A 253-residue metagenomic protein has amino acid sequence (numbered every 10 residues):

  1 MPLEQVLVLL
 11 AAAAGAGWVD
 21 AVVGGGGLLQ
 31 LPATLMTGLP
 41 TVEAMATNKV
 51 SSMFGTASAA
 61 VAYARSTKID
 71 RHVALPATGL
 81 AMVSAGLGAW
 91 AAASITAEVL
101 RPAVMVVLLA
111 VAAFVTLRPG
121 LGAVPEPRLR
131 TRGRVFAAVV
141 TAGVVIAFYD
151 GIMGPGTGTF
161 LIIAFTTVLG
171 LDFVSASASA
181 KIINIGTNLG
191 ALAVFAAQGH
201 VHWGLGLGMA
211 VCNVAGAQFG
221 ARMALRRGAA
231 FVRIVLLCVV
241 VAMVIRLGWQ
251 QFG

Functional and structural regions predicted by a protein language model:
M1-P40, E126-S177: Selected transmembrane alpha-helices and immediately adjacent juxtamembrane segments of polytopic inner-membrane
L10, A14, W18, K49 (+9 more regions): Residue-level signature of the transmembrane alpha-helical core of multi-pass small-molecule transporters
A12-A16, V107-V115, G143-I146, G190-A191 (+1 more regions): Hydrophobic core segments of alpha-helical transmembrane domains in multi-pass membrane transport and ion-translocation
V22, A62-R65, S94-I95, L117-G120 (+4 more regions): Helix-loop junctions at the membrane-solvent interface of multi-pass transporters, primarily the C-terminal
L39-N48, H72-P76, G170-K181: Membrane-interface alpha-helices at helix entry/exit sites of multi-pass transporters
A46-V106, N188-C238: Selective hydrophobic functional segments
S58-K68, A89, V106-R130, A242-G253: Transmembrane helix exit motif
L87, A91, G143-M153, A191-G199 (+2 more regions): Hydrophobic alpha-helical transmembrane segments in multi-pass integral membrane proteins
